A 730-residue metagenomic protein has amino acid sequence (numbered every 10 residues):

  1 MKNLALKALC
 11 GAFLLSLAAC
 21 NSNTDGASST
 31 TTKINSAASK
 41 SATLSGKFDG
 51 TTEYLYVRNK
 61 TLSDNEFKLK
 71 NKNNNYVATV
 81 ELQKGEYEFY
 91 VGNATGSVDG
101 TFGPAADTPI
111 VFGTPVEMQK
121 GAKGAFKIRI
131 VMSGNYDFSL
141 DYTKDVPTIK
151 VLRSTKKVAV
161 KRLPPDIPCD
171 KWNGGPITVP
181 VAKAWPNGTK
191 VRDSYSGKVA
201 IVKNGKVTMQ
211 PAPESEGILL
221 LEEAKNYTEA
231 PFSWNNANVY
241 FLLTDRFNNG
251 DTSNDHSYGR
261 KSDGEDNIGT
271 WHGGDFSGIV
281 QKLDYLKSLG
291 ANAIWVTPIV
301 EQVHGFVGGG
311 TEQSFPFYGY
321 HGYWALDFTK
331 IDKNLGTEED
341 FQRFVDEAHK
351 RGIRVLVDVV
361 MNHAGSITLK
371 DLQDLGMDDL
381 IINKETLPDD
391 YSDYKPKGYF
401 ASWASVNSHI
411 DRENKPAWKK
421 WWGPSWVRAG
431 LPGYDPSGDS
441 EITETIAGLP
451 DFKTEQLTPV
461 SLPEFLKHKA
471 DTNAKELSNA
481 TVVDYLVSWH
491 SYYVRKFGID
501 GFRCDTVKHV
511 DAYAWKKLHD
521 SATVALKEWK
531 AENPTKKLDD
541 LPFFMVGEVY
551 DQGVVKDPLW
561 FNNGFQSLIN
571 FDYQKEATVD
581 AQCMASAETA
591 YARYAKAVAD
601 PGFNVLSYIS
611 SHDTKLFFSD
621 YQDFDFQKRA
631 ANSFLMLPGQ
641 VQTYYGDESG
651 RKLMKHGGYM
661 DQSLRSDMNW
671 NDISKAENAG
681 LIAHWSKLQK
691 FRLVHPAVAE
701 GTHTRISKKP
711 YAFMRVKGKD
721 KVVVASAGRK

Functional and structural regions predicted by a protein language model:
S16-A19: C-terminal motif of bacterial Sec signal peptides marking the signal peptidase cleavage site
N21-T24: Bacterial signal peptide processing site
I34-E86, A94-M118, V160-P164, K190 (+1 more regions): Aromatic-rich carbohydrate-binding modules that target alpha-glucans
Q83-G85, G124, M132-Y136, G175 (+2 more regions): A glycine-anchored, Pro-Gly-centered beta-turn/N-cap motif
Y90, N238-L243, A293-P298, G322-K330 (+9 more regions): Structural recognition of the beta-strand scaffold that forms the well-ordered cores of secreted hydrolase catalytic
S97-D145, L538: Structured interaction patches on ligand/partner-binding surfaces of diverse proteins
K157-A224, H363, D378-D379, N383 (+10 more regions): Active-site-proximal helices and loops of the catalytic beta/alpha 8
P231-A237, F247-Y492, K496-F497, L518 (+3 more regions): Substrate-binding/active-site clefts of carbohydrate-active enzymes
